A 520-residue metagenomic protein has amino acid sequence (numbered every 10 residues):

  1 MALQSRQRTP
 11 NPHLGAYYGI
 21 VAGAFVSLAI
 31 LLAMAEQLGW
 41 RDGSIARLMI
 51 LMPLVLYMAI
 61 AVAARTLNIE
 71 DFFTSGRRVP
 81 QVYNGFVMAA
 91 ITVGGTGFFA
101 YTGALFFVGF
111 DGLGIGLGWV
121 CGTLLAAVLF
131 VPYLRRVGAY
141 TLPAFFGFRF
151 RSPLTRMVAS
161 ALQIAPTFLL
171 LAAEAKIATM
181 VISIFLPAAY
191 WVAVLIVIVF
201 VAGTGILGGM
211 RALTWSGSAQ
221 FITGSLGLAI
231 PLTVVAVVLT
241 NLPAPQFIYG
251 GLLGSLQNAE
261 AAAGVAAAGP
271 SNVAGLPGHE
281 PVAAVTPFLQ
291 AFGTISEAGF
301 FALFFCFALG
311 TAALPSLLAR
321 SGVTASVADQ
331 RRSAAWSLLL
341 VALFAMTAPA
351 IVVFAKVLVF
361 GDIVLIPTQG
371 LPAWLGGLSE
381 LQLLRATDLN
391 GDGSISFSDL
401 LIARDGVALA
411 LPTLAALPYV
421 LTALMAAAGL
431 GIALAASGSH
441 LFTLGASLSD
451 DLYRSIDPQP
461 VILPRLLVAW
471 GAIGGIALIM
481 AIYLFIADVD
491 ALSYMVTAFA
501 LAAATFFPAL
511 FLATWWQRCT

Functional and structural regions predicted by a protein language model:
M1-C519: Membrane-embedded helix-loop-helix hairpins and adjacent transmembrane boundary segments in multi-pass transporters
